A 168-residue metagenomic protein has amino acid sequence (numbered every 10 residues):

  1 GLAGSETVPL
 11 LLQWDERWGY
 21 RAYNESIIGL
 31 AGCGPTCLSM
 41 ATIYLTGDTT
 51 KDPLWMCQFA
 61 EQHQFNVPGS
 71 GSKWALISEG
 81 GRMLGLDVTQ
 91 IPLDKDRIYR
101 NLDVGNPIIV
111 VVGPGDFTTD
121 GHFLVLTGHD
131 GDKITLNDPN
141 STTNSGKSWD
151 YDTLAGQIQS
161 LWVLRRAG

Functional and structural regions predicted by a protein language model:
G1, H129-G168: Noncatalytic regulatory segments and standalone regulatory/sensor domains
G1-F65: Active-site-adjacent structural segments surrounding the nucleophilic cysteine of cysteine proteases and isopeptidases
L2-G4, R100-G105, F117-D120, T127-H129 (+1 more regions): Extracellular/periplasmic catalytic domains that process cell-envelope and extracellular macromolecules
C33, P107-T142: Catalytic nucleophile-His microenvironment captured as a short glycine-rich beta-strand/loop that brackets
G34-T42, P53, C57, W74 (+5 more regions): Extracytoplasmic/secreted envelope proteins and their assembly/folding machinery, especially bacterial periplasmic
K51-L93: Mid-length scaffold segments of soluble, non-membrane domains
P68-S70, A75, F117-H122, N144-K147: Extracytoplasmic/secreted cell-surface and envelope-processing proteins
L84-D87, V104-I108, D132-K133, Q157: Loop/turn elements at helix/coil->beta-strand transitions in domains of secreted/extracellular proteins
